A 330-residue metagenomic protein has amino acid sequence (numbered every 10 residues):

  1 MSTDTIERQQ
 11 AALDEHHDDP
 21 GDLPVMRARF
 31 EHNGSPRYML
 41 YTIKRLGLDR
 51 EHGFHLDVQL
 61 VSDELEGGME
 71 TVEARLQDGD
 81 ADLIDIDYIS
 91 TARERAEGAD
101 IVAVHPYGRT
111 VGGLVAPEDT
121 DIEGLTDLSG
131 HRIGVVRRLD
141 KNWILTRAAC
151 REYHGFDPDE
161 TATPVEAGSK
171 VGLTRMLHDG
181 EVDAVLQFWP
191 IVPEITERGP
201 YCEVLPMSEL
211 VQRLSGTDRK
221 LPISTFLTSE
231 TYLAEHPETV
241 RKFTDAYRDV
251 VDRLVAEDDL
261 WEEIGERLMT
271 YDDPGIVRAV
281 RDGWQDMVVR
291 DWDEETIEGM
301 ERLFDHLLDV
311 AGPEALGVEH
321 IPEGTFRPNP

Functional and structural regions predicted by a protein language model:
S2-D157, T161-V165, D183-W189, V204: Short, glycine-/small- and polar/acidic-enriched structural segments that line small-molecule recognition paths
S2-I6, F304-P330: Conserved C-terminal helix/tail region of periplasmic/extracytoplasmic solute-binding proteins
L46, A74, T126, I144 (+7 more regions): Solvent-exposed, polar/charged alpha-helical surfaces in well-ordered, non-transmembrane soluble domains, broadly
L46-G47, G79, G180, G199 (+1 more regions): Short glycine-centered helix-capping/turn motifs at secondary-structure transition points
E51, S208-R219, D286-T296: Short, solvent-exposed loop/beta-turn-alpha elements that line the ligand-binding surface or hinge of extracytoplasmic
I89, G172-E266: Pocket-lining segment of extracytoplasmic ligand-binding domains
A234-G312: Secondary-structure end/capping motifs
